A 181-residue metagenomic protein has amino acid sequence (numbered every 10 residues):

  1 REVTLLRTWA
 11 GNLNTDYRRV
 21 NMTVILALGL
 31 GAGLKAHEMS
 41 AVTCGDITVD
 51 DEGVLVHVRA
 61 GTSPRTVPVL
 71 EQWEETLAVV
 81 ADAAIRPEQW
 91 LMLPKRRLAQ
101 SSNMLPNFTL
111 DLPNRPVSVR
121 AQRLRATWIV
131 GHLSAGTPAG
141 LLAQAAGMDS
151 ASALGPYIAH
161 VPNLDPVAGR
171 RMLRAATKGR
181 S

Functional and structural regions predicted by a protein language model:
R1-R7, T62-E71, R86-E88: DNA breakage-rejoining catalytic core of tyrosine-based enzymes
L5-L34, R125: Basic, Lys/Arg- and aromatic-enriched nucleic-acid-binding interface segment
L28-A41, A135-T137: A short, glycine-centered helix-capping/turn motif at helix boundaries that positions DNA-contacting or catalytic
H37, A41-E75: Conserved tyrosine-mediated DNA breakage-rejoining catalytic core shared by Y-recombinases
A41-I47, Q122, A143-A151, P156-H160: A short, basic/aromatic helix-end/turn motif that makes direct DNA contacts
L70-S118, Q122: Active-site/catalytic core of tyrosine-dependent DNA strand-transfer enzymes
P106-Q144, M148, N163, R170-R171: Short, basic (Lys/Arg/His-rich) helix/loop patches that form interaction surfaces in the mid-to-C-terminal regions
G155-S181: DNA/chromatin major-groove-contacting recognition/catalytic segments
